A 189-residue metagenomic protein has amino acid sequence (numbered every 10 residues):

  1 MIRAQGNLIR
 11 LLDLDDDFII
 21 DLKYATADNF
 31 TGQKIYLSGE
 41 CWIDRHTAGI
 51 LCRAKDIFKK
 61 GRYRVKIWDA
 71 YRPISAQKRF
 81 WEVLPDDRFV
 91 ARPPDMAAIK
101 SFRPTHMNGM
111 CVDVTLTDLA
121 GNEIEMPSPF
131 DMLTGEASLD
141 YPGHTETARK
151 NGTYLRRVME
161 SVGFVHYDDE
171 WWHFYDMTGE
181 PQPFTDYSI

Functional and structural regions predicted by a protein language model:
M1-A70, F80-D169, M177-I189: Extracytoplasmic cell-surface/polysaccharide-interacting catalytic and binding patches
P73: Segments that shape or occlude catalytic/ligand-binding pockets
F174: Conserved metal-phosphate-binding beta-hairpin within the catalytic cores of diverse ATP-dependent phosphoryl-transfer
